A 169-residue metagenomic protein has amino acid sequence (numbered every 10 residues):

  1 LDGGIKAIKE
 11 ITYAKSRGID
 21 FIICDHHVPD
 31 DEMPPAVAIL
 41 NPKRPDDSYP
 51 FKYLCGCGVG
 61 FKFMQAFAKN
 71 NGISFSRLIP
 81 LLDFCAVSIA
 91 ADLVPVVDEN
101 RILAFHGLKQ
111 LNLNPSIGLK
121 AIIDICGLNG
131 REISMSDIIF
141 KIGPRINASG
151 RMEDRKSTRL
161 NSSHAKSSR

Functional and structural regions predicted by a protein language model:
L1-R159: Replace "Mg2+/Mn2+-dependent" with "divalent metal-dependent
L160-R169: Single conserved hydrophobic/aromatic residue that forms the stacking wall/gate of nucleotide- or nucleobase-binding
